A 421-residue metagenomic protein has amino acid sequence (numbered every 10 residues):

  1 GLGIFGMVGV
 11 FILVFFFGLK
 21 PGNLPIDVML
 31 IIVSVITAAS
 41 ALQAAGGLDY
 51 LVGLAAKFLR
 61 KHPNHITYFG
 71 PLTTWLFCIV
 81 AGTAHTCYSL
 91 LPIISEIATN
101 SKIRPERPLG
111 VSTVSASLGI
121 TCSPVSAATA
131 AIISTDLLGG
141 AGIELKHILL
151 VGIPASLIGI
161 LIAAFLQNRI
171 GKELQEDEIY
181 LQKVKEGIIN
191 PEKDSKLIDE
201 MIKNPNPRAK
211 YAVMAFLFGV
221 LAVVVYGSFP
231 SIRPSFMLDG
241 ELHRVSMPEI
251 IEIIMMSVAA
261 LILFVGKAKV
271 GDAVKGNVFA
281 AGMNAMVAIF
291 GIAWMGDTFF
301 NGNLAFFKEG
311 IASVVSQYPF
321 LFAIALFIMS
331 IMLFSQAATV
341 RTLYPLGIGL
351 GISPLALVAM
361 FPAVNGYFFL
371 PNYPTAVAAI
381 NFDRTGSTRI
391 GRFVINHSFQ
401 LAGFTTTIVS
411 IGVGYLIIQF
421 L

Functional and structural regions predicted by a protein language model:
G1-A39, E178-D297, L401-L421: Hydrophobic transmembrane alpha-helices of multi-pass small-molecule transporters
I4-V8, F15, L19-P108, A268-L350 (+1 more regions): Membrane-embedded alpha-helical segments and adjacent helix-loop junctions characteristic of multi-pass solute
D27-I36, I148-A163, L242-M255, A356-L370: Alpha-helical transmembrane segments
I36-S40, G70-T86, V111-P124, G152-I162 (+4 more regions): Helix-loop-helix module between adjacent transmembrane segments
S95-N190, D199-A212, S353-A363, A378-L421: Membrane-core helix-loop-helix motifs of multi-pass transport proteins
P124-L137, S228-M237, M295, F299-L304: Membrane-helix interface motif
A141, F236-E241, E309-G310, V314: Membrane-interface interhelical loops and short amphipathic "cap" helices that link adjacent transmembrane segments
Q336-A338, P371, A376-N381: Terminal transmembrane helical module of multi-pass membrane proteins
